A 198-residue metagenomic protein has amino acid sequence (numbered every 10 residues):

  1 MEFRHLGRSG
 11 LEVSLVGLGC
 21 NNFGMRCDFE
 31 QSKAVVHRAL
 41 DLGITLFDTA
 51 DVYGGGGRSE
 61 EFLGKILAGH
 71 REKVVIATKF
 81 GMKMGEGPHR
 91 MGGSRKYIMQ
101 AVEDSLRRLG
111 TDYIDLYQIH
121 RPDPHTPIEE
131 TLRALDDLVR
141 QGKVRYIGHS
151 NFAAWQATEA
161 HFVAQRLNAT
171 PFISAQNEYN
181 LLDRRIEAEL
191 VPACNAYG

Functional and structural regions predicted by a protein language model:
M1-V75: N-terminal binding-site loop/beta-alpha segment at the start of enzyme catalytic domains that lines or forms
F3, V36, E60, G64 (+4 more regions): Generic structural signal for well-ordered alpha-helices, preferentially at hydrophobic/aromatic core positions
L6, L18, S32, F47 (+8 more regions): Conserved, mostly hydrophobic/aromatic
L11-V16, G43-L46, H70-V74, G110-D115 (+3 more regions): Short, well-ordered coil/turn segments that N-cap beta-strands
C20-E30, M84-M99, H120-T126: Active-site mouth loops of central-metabolism enzymes
N21-F23, A50-V52, K79-K83, I119-P122 (+2 more regions): Active-site beta-loop-alpha junctions enriched in small/polar residues
C27-A39, G93-L109, A157-F162: Short, acidic/polar
T126-G198: Beta/alpha (TIM)-barrel catalytic core signal, keyed to glycine-rich beta->alpha loops juxtaposed to Asp/Glu that bind
